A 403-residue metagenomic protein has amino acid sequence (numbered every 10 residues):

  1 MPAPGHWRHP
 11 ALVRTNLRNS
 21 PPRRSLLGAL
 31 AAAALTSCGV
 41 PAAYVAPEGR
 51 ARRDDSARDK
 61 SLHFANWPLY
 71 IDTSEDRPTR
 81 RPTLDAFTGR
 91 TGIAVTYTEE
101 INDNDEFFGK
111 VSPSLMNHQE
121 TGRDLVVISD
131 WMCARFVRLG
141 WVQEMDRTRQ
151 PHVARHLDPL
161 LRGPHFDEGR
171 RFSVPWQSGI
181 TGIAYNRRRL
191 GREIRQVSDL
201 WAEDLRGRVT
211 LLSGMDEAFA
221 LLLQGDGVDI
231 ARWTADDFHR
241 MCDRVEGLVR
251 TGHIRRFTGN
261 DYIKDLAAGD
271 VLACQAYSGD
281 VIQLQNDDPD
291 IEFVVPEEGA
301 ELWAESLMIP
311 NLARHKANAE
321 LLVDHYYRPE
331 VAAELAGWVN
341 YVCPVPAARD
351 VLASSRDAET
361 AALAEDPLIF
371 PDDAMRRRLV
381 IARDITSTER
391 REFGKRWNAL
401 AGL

Functional and structural regions predicted by a protein language model:
M1-P21, A29-A34: N-terminal secretory signal peptides
G49-D130: Early extracytoplasmic/lumenal segment of secretory-pathway proteins
R53, Q119-I128, Q143-I183, R208: A structural signal for short loop-to-beta-strand junctions that line the ligand-binding cleft of periplasmic/secreted
M132, T210-G214, A218, L222 (+2 more regions): Ligand-binding pocket segment of bilobal, Venus flytrap-like solute-binding proteins
V137-E144, E168-R170, Q283-V295: Ligand-binding "clamshell"
G182-R189, L223-G227, W303-N318, E334-G337: A bilobed periplasmic-binding-protein/Venus flytrap-type ligand-binding module shared by bacterial periplasmic
P310-R377: Mature extracytoplasmic/periplasmic domains
D372-L403: Conserved C-terminal helix/tail region of periplasmic/extracytoplasmic solute-binding proteins
